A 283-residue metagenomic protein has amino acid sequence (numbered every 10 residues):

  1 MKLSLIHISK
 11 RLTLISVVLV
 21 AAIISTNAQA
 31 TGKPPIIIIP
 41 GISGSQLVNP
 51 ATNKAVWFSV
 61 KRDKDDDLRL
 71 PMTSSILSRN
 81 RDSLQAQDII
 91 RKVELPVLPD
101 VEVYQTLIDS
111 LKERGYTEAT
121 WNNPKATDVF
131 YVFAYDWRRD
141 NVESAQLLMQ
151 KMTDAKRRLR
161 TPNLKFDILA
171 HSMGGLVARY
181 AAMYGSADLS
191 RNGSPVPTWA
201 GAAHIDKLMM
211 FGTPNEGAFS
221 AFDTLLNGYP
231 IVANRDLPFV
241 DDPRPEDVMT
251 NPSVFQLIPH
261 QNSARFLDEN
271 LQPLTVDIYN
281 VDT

Functional and structural regions predicted by a protein language model:
M1-K2, Q29: Initiator methionine at the very start of the polypeptide chain
K2-L14: Bacterial N-terminal signal peptides that target proteins for export
I8, S25-A28: Serine/threonine-rich, low-complexity intrinsically disordered segments
S9, V17-V18, I76: Enrichment for repetitive, rod-forming helical segments
T13-I23: Bacterial N-terminal signal peptides
A28-L169, M173-N251, F255-L257, A264-D277: N-terminal non-catalytic accessory region
D282: Active-site and adjacent loop segments of nucleotide-processing enzymes that use two-metal-ion phosphate chemistry
